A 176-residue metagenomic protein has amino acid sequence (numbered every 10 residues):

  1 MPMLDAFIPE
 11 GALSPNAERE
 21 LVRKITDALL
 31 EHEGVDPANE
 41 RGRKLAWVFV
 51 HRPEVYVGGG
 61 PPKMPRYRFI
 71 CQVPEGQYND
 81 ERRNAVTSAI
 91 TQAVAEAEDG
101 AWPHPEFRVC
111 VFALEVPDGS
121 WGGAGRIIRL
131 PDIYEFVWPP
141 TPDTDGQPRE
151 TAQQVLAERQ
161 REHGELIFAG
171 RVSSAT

Functional and structural regions predicted by a protein language model:
M1-T176: A domain-level signal for the structural core that forms small-molecule/cofactor-binding pockets and catalytic centers
